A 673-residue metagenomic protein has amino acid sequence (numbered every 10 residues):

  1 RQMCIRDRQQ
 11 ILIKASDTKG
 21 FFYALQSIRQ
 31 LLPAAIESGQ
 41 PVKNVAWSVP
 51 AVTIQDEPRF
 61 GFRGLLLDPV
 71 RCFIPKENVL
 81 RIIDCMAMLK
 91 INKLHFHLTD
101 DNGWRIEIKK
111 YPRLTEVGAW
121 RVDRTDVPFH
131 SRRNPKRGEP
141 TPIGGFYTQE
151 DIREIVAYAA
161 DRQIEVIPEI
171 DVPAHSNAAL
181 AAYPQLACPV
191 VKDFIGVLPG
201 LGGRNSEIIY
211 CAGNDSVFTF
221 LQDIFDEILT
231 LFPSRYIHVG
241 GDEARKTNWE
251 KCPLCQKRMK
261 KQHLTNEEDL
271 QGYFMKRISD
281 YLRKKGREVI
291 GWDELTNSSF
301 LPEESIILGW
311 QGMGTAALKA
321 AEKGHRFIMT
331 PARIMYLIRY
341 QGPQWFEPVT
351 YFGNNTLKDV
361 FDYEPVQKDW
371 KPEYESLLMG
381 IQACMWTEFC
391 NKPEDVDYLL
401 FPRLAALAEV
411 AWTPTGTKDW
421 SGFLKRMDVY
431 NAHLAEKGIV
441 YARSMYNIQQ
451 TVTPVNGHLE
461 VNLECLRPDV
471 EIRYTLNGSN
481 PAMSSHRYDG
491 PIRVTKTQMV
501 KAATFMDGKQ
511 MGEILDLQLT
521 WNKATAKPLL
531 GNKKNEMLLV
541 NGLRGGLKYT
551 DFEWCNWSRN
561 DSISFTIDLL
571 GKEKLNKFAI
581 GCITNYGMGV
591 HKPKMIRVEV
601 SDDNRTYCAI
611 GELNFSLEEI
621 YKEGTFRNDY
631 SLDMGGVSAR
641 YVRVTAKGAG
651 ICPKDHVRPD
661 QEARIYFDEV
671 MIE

Functional and structural regions predicted by a protein language model:
R1-I5: Short, small-residue-biased leader/transition segments that mark boundaries at the very start of proteins
R6-Y236, R277, Y281, Q382-T387: Feature activates predominantly on carbohydrate-active enzymes
D17, T504-G508, G648-G650: Surface-exposed loop/turn motifs at beta-strand-loop junctions within extracellular Ig-like and Fibronectin type III
P184, G200-L201, N205-E304, Q311-K319: Active-site neighborhood of glycoside hydrolase catalytic domains
V289-E294, S299-S305, Q311-E460: Flexible, acidic glycine-rich loops studded with aromatic residues
P414, K418-I567, A579, I583 (+1 more regions): Short, compositionally stereotyped local motifs that mark structural "simplifiers"
K548-G611, F626-E673: Aromatic, loop-rich ligand-recognition surfaces of beta-strand-rich domains
A609-I620: Solvent-exposed serine/threonine-rich low-complexity stretches and specific carbohydrate-binding patches
